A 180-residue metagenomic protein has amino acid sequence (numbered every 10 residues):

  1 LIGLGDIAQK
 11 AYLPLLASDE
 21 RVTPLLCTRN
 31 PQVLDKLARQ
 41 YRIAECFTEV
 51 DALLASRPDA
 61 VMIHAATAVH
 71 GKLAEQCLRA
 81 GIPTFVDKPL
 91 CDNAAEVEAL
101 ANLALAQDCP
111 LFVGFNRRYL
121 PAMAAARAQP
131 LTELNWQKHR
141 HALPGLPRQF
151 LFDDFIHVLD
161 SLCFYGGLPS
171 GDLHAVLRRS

Functional and structural regions predicted by a protein language model:
L1-Y41: N-terminal Rossmann-like dinucleotide-binding module
A8, V86, L111-V113: Hydrophobic residues in well-ordered beta-strands that form the structural core
L13-P14, D35, A124, L159-C163: Active-site phosphate/pyrophosphate- and oxyanion-stabilizing loops and adjacent acidic/basic residues in soluble
R21-L25, R57-V61, P110-L111, Q149: Short active-site oxyanion
Y41, E45-F85, P89-A101: Beta-loop-alpha module in the N-terminal Rossmann-like domain of NAD(P)-dependent dehydrogenases, especially those
C91-G145: A contiguous active-site-proximal alpha/beta segment in oxidoreductase catalytic domains
H139-S180: Rossmann-like dinucleotide-binding domain that binds NAD(P)(H)
